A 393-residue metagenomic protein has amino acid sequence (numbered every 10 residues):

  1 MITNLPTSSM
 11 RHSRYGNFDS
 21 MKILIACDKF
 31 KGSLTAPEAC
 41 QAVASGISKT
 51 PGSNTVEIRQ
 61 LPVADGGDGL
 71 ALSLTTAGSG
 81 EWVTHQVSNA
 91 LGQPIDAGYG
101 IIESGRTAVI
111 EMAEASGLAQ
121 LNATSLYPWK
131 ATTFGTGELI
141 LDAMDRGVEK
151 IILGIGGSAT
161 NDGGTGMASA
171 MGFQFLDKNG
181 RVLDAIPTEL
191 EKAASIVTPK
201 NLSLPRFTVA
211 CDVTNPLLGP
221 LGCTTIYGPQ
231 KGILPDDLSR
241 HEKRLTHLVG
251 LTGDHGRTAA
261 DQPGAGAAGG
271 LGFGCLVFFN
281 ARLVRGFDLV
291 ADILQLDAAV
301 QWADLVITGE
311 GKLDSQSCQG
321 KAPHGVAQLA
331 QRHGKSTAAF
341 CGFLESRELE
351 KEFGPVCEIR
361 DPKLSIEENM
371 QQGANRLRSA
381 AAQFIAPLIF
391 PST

Functional and structural regions predicted by a protein language model:
P6-S9, A26: Coiled-coil-like amphipathic alpha-helices with heptad-repeat character
F18-I155, A159-T393: N-terminal loops that bind phosphate or other acidic moieties and the adjacent beta-alpha structural core
